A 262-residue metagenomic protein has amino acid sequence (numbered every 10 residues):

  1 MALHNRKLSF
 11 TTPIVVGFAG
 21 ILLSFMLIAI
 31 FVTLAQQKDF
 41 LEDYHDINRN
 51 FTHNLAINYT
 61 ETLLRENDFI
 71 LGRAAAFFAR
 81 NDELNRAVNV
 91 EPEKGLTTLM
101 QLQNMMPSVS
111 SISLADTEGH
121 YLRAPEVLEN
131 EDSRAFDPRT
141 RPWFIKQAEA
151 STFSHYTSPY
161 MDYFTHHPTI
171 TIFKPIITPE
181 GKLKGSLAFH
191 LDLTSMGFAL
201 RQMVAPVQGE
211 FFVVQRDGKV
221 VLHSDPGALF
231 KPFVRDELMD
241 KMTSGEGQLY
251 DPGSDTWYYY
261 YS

Functional and structural regions predicted by a protein language model:
M1-D39, D43: Extreme N-terminal signal-anchor transmembrane helix of membrane signaling/transducer proteins, especially in bacteria
K7, P168, T256-Y258: Beta-strand residues that line the small-molecule/cofactor-binding core of sensory signal-transduction domains
I47-N54, L63-F153: Extracytoplasmic/periplasmic sensory segments of membrane signal-transduction proteins
P92-S108, K182, S186-L229, R235-G247: Solvent-exposed, extracytoplasmic
M105-S108, E118-Q202, L249-P252: Extracytoplasmic/periplasmic ligand-binding sensor regions of membrane-associated signaling proteins
D116-V127, G218-S224, Y260-Y261: Amphipathic coiled-coil signal-relay and dimerization helices
Y250-S262: PAS-family sensory/regulatory modules and their coupling/dimerization elements
